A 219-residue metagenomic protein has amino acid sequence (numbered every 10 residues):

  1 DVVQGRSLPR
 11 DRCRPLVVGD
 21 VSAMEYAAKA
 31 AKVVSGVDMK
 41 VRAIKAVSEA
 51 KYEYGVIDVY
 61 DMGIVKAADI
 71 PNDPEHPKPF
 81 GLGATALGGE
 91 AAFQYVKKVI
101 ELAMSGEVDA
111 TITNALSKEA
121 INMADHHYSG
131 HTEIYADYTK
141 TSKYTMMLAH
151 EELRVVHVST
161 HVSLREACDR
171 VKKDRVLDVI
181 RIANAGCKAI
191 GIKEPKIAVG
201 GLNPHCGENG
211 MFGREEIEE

Functional and structural regions predicted by a protein language model:
D1-H131, D174-E219: Contiguous, glycine/small-aliphatic-enriched amphipathic segments in soluble metabolic enzymes
S7, K140, T160-S163, D169 (+1 more regions): A broad detector of the eukaryotic-type serine/threonine protein kinase catalytic domain
R14, K143-T145, R154, K196: Proline-centered loop/turn at the N-terminus of a beta-strand
V56-V59, M146, V155: Conserved beta-strand scaffold positions in the cores of enzyme catalytic domains, especially in NTP/NDP-utilizing
A84, H131-T132, K140, L153: Short secondary-structure boundary micro-motifs
A136-A149: FAD-binding core/adjacent interface of flavoenzyme oxidoreductases
L148-D178: Ligand-binding beta-strand-loop-alpha-helix segment within the catalytic cores of soluble metabolic enzymes
